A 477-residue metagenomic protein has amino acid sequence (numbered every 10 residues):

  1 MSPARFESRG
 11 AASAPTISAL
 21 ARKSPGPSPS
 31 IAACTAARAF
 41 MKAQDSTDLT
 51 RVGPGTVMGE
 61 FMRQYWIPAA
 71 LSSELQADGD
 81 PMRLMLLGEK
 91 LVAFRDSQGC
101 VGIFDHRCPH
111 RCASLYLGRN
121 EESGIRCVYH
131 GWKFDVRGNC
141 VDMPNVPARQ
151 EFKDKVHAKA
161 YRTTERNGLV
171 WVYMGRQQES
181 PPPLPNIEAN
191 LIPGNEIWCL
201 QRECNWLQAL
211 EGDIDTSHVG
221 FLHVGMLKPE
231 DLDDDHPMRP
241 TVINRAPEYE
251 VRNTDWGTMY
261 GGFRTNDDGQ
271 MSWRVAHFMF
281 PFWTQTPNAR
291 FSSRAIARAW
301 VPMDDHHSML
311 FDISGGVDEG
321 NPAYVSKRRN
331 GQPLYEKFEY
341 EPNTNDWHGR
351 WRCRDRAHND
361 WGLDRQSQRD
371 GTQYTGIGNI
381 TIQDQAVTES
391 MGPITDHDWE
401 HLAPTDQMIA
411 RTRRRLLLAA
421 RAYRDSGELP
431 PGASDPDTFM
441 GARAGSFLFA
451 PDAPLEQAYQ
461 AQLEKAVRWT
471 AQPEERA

Functional and structural regions predicted by a protein language model:
S2-S18, R22-S30, T35: Low-acidity, Ser/Thr- and Arg-rich intrinsically disordered low-complexity segments
C34, A39-F40, P54, C100 (+2 more regions): C-terminal catalytic domain of Rieske-type non-heme iron oxygenases
C34-E121, E151-E179: N-terminal pre-ligand scaffold of iron-sulfur
R63-A77, N139-P147, H277-T284: Short Pro/Gly-enriched beta-strand edge/turn motifs at strand-loop
A93, N120, W132-F134, R162-T163 (+2 more regions): A structural signal for short hydrophobic beta-strand segments in well-ordered beta-sheet cores
H106-P109, I125-V128, V141: Cys/His/Pro-rich metal-binding microdomains
R119-G124, G138-D142: Short cysteine/histidine-rich zinc-coordinating motifs and their immediately flanking basic loops
M143-A158, S293-R294: Short acidic (Asp/Glu) patches
